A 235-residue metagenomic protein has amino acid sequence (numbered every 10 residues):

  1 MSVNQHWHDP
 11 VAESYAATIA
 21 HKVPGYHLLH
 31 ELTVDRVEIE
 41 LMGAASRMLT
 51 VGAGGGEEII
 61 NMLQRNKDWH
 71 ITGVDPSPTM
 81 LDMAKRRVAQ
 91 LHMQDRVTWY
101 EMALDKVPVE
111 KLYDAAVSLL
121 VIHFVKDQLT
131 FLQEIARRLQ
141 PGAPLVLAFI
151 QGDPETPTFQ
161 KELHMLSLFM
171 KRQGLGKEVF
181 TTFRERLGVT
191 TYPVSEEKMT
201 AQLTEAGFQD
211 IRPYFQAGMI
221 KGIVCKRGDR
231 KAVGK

Functional and structural regions predicted by a protein language model:
M1-A16, L166: N-terminal, positively charged/glycine-rich alpha-helical extensions of SAM-dependent methyltransferases
G25-A44: Conserved alpha-helix/loop element of class I SAM-dependent methyltransferases that forms part of the SAM/SAH-binding
R47-V51, G55-K106: Class I SAM-dependent methyltransferase SAM/SAH-binding core
D105-A116: A short acidic, Gly/Pro-enriched loop at the edge of an enzyme's catalytic core that lines a small-molecule cofactor
D114-Q128: A short SAM/SAH-binding and catalytic strip from SAM-dependent methyltransferases
L129-P141: A short glycine-rich, Lys/Arg-flanked "PGG" loop and its adjoining helix->strand segment in the class I
V146-Q173: Conserved class I S-adenosyl-L-methionine
V189-A206: Short alpha-helix
